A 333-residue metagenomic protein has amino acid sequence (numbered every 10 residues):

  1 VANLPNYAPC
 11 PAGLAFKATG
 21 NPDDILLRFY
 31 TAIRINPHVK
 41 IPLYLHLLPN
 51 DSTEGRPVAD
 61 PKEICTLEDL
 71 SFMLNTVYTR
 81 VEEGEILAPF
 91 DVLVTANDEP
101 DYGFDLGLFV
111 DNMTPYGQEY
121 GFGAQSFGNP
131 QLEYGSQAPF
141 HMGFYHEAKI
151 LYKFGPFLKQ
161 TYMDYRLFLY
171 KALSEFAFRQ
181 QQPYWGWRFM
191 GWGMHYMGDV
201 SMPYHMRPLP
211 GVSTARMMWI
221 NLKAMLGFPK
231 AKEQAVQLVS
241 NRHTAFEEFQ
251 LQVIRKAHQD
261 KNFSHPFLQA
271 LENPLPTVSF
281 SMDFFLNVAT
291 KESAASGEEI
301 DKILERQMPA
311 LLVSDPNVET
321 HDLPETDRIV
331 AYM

Functional and structural regions predicted by a protein language model:
V1-F176, M206-M333: N-terminal, motif-rich segments that launch catalysis or mediate targeting to/interaction with membranes, typified by
Q180-Q182: Short helix-adjacent coil turns
W185-R207: Active-site alpha-helical segments that house and flank conserved acidic catalytic motifs for diphosphate chemistry
